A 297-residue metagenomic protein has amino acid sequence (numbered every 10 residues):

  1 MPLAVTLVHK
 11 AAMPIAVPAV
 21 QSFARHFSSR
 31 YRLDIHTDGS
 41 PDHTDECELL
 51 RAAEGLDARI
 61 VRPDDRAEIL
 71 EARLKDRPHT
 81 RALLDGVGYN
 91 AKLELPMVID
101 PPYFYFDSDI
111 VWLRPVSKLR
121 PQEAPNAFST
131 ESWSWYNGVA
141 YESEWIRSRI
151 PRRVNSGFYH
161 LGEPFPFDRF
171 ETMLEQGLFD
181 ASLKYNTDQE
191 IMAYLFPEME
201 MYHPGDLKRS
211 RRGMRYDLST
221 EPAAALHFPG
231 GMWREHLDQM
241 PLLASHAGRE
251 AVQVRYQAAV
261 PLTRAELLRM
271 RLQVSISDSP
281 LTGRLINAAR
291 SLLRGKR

Functional and structural regions predicted by a protein language model:
M1-Q21: N-proximal low-complexity "stem/linker" segments adjacent to membrane-targeting elements
S22-R30: Short, acidic, metal-binding catalytic loop of nucleotide-sugar glycosyltransferases
R32-G39: Short internal beta-strands
E46, L50-V98: Active-site-proximal specificity loops/subdomain of glycosyltransferases
G88-Y136: GT-A fold catalytic core of metal-dependent nucleotide-sugar glycosyltransferases, centered on the diacidic
V116-G177: Conserved catalytic core of nucleotide-sugar-dependent glycosyltransferases
R153-L237: Catalytic core and acceptor-binding pocket of nucleotide-sugar-dependent glycosyltransferases
A244-R297: Membrane-proximal basic amphipathic "stem/tether" segments
